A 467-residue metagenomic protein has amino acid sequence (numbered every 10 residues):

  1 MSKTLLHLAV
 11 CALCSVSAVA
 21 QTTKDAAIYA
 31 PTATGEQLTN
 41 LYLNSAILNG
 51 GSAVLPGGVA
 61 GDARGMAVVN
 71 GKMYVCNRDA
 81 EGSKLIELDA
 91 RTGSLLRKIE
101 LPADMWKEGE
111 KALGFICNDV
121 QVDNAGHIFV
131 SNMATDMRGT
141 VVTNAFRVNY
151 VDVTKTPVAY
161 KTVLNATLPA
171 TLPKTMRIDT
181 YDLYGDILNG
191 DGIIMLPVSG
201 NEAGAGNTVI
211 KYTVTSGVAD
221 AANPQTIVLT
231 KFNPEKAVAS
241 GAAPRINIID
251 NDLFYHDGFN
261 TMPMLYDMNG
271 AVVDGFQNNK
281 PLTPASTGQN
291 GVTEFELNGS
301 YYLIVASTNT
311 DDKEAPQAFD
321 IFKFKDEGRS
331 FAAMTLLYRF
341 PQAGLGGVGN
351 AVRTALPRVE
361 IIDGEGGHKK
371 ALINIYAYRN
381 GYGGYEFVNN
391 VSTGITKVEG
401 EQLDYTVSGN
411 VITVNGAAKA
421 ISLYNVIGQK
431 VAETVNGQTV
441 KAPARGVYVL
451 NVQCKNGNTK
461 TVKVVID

Functional and structural regions predicted by a protein language model:
I47-S83: Beta-strand-rich domains and repeat architectures in extracellular enzymes and scaffolds, especially beta-propellers
A60-G65, W106-Q121, N165-I187, T230-I249 (+2 more regions): Repeated scaffold domains used in trafficking and secretory/extracellular systems, primarily beta-propellers
M66, V447-D467: C-terminal tail/sorting-segment detector
D79-S83, A134-V141, S199-A205, N260-M262 (+2 more regions): Short glycine/acidic-enriched loop and turn motifs that connect beta-strands
Q277-F340: Loop/turn-rich, solvent-exposed surfaces of beta-rich toroidal or solenoidal domains
G347-S392: Blade-level signature of beta-propeller repeat domains, shared across WD40, Kelch, NHL, RCC1 and BNR/Asp-box propellers
F387-V411, N415, K419: Residue-level detector of functionally pivotal "anchor" positions at catalytic/ligand-binding pockets or at interdomain
V391-V398, L423, G428, Y448-L450 (+1 more regions): Terminal processing/anchoring signals of secreted or surface-associated proteins and related intramolecular
